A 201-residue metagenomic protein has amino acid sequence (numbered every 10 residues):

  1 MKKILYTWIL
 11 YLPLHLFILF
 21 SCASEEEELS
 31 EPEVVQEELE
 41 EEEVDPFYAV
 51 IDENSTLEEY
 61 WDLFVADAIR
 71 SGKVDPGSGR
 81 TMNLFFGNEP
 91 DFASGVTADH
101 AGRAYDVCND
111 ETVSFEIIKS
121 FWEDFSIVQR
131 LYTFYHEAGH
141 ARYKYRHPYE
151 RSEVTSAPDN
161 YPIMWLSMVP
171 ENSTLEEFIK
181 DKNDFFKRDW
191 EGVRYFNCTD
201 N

Functional and structural regions predicted by a protein language model:
M1-Y6: Positively charged n-region of N-terminal signal peptides that target proteins for export
I9-L19: Bacterial N-terminal signal peptides
C22-Q36, F47-F64, K73-G77, H100-V107 (+3 more regions): Metalloprotease/metallohydrolase-associated module, dominated by Zn2+-dependent proteases
F86-S114: Catalytic zinc-binding patch centered on the HExxH motif and its immediate surroundings that defines zinc-dependent
E116-Y132: Short pre-active-site segment immediately N-terminal to the catalytic Zn-binding motif
L131-Y145: Active-site recognition of the HExxH zinc-binding catalytic motif
